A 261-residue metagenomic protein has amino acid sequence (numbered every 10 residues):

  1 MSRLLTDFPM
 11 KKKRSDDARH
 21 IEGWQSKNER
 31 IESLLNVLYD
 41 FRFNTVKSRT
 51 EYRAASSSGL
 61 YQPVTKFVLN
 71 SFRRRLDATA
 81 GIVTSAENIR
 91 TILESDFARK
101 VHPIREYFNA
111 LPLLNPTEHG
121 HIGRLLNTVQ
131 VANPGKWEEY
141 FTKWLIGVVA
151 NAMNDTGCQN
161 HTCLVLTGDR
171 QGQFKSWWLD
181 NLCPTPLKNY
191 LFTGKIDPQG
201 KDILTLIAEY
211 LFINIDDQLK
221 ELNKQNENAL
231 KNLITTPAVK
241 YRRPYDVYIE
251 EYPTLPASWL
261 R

Functional and structural regions predicted by a protein language model:
M1-T117, G135, E139: N-terminal nucleic-acid engagement/recognition segments and initiation subdomains in replication, restriction
F41-K47, K188-Y190, P237-R243: Short secondary-structure junctions
S95-F212: P-loop NTPase catalytic core of nucleic-acid-dependent motor ATPases
C158, N226, Y252-P253: Short glycine/proline-enriched turns and hinge-like loops at secondary-structure junctions
I203-A208, R243-R261: AAA+/SF3 P-loop NTPase mechanochemical coupling elements
L211-I234: Conserved AAA+/SF3 P-loop NTPase catalytic/coupling segment centered on the Walker-B
E227-E250: Conserved catalytic/switch belt of AAA+ P-loop NTPases
